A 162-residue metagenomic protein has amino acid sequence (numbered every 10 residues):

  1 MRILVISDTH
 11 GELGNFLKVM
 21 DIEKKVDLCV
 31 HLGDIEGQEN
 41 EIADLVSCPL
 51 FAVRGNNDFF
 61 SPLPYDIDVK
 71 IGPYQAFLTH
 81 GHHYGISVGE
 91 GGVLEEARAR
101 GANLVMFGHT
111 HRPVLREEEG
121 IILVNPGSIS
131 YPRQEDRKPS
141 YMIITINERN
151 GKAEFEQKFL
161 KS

Functional and structural regions predicted by a protein language model:
M1-P49, D58-Y65, R137-S140, I144-R149: N-terminal active-site segment of His-dependent metallophosphoesterases
V5-S7, L28-G33, F51-N56, L78-H80 (+2 more regions): Active-site neighborhood of phospho(di)ester-bond hydrolases with catalytic His/Asp-centered motifs
H10-G14, I35-N40, N57-P62, Y84-V88 (+2 more regions): Active-site environment of divalent metal-dependent phosphoester hydrolases
L17, G72, E95-G101, V124-S162: Binuclear metal-dependent phosphoesterase catalytic core
I42, D66-K70, E96-A97, P113-L115 (+1 more regions): Short secondary-structure boundary/capping segments
S47-L50, G120-I122: Glycine-enriched alpha-helix->loop->beta-strand junction motifs that scaffold or abut catalytic
F51-G101: Helix-adjacent hinge/juxtasegments
H80, Y84-E117, L123, I129 (+1 more regions): Catalytic core of the metallo-beta-lactamase
